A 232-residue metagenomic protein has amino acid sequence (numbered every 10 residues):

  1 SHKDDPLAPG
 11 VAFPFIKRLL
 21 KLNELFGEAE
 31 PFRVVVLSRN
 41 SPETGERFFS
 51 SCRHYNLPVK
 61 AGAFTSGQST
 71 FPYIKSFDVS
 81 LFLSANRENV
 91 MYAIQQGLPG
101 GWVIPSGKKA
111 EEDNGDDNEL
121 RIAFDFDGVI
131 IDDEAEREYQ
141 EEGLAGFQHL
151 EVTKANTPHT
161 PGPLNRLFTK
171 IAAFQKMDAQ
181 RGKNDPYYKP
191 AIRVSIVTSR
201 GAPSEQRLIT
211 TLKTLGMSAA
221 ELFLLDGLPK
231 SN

Functional and structural regions predicted by a protein language model:
S1-Q68, D116-N118, D125-L224: Alpha-helical substrate-recognition element adjacent to the catalytic core
T44-G45, T70-F71, N89-M91, S204-E205 (+1 more regions): Short, well-ordered alpha-helical microsegments
S51-Y55, F71-E111, D117, I130 (+1 more regions): Hydrophobic, ordered structural segments
T65-F71, K108, D226-N232: Short acidic loop-to-helix transition motifs that present clustered carboxylates
P72, S76-F77, M217, D226-G227: Short, solvent-exposed interaction modules
F82, I122-F124: Residue-level marker for buried hydrophobic side chains located in beta-strands that build the well-ordered beta-sheet
